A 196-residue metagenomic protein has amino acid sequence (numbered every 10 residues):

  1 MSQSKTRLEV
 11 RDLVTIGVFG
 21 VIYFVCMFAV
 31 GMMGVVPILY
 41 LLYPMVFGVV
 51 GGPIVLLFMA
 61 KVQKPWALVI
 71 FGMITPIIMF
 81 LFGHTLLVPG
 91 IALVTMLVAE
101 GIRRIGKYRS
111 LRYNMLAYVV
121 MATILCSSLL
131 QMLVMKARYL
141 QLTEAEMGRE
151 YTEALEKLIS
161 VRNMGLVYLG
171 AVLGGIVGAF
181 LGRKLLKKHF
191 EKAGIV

Functional and structural regions predicted by a protein language model:
M1-G31, Q141-M147, Y151-A154, L158-S160 (+4 more regions): Membrane topogenic helices and adjacent juxtamembrane segments
S2-I70: Hydrophobic transmembrane alpha-helices
L13-V18, M45-V46, L68-M73, L86-G90 (+3 more regions): Hydrophobic alpha-helical transmembrane segments
G20-F28, G52-L56, F80, H84 (+4 more regions): Transmembrane alpha-helical segments of multi-pass membrane transport proteins and ion-pumping complexes
V25, A92-L130, A179: Short helix-perturbing small/polar motifs within transmembrane alpha-helices
M32-Y40, I74-R103: Interfacial aromatic-anchored transmembrane helix boundaries in multi-pass membrane proteins
M33-Y40, I102-R112, K184, K188-G194: Membrane interface segments of multi-pass transport proteins and intramembrane proteases
M115-K187: Membrane-embedded alpha-helical hairpins and interfacial helices in multi-pass inner-membrane proteins
